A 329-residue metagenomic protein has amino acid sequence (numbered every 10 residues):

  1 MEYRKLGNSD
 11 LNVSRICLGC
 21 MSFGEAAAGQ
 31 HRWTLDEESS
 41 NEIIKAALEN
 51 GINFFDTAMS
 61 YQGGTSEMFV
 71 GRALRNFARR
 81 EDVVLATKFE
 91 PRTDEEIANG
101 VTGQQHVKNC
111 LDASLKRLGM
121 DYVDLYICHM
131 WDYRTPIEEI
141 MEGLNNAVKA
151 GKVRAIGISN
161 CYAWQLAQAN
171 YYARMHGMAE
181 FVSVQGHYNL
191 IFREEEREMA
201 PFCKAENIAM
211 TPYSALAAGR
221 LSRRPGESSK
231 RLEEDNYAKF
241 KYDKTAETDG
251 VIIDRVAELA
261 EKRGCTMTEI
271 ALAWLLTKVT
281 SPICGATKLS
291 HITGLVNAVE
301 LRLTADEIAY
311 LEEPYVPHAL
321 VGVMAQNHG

Functional and structural regions predicted by a protein language model:
M1-V83, K149, H328: N-terminal binding-site loop/beta-alpha segment at the start of enzyme catalytic domains that lines or forms
L6, L18, S40, F55 (+13 more regions): Conserved, mostly hydrophobic/aromatic
L11-I16, G51-N53, R79-V83, M120-D124 (+5 more regions): Short, well-ordered coil/turn segments that N-cap beta-strands
S22, M59-Y61, F89-P91, H129-D132 (+5 more regions): Active-site-proximal loop/turn and secondary-structure-junction residues that shape catalytic pockets, frequently
S22-G29, F202-L259, K278-T280, G322-G329: Glycine-rich, positively charged active-site loop/lid region within alpha/beta enzyme cores that binds and organizes
A27, D94-E194, E198: Glycine/proline-rich, positively charged, aromatic-decorated active-site loop/lid region on the catalytic face
E42, V148, A215, K244-L301: Conserved short secondary-structure transition element at the edge of the structured enzyme core that lines
I44, E67, G71, L111-L115 (+7 more regions): Generic structural signal for well-ordered alpha-helices, preferentially at hydrophobic/aromatic core positions
